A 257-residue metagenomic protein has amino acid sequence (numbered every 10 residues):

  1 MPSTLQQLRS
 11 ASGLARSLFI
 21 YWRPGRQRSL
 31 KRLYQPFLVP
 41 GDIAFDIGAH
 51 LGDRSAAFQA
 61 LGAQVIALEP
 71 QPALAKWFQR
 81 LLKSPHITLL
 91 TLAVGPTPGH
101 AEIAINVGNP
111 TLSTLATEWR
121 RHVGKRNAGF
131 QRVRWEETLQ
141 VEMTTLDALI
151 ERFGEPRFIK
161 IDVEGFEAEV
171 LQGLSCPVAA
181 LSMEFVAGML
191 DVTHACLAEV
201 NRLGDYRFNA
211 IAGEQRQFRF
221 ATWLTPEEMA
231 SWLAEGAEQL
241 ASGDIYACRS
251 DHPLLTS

Functional and structural regions predicted by a protein language model:
M1-S257: Phosphate/nucleotide-binding beta-alpha loop and adjacent structural elements of enzyme active sites
